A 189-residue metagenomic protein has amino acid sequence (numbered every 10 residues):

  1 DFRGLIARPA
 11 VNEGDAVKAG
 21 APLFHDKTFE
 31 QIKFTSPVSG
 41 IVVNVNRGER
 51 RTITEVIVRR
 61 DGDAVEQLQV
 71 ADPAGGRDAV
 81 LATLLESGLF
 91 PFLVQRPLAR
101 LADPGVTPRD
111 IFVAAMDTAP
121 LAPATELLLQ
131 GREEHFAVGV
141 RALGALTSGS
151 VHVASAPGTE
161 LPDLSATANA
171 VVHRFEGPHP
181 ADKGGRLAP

Functional and structural regions predicted by a protein language model:
D1-G4, H25, I32-S36: Short beta-strand-turn/beta-hairpin segments enriched in glycine/proline and small hydrophobics that form edge-strand
I6, F29-Q31, L129: Alpha-helix N-cap/helix-initiation motif
I6-A16: Short histidine-centered loop motifs in beta-beta connectors
R8-A10, F24, K33, I57 (+2 more regions): Structured core elements
G14-I32, N46, T54-R60: Short hydrophobic beta/alpha edge segments that flank linear recognition/processing sites
D15-A19, V38, E134-R141: Short alpha-helical basic/polar micro-motif
I32-V43, G48-R50: Structured functional modules or segments
N46-P189: Buried, small/hydrophobic-residue-enriched core segments of structured protein domains
